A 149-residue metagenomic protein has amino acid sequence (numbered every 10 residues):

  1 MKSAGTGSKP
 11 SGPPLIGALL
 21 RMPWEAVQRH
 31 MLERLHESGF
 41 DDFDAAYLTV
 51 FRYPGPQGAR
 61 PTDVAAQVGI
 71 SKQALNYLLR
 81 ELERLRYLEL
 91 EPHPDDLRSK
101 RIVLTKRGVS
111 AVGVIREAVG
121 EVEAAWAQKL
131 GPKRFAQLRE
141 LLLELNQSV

Functional and structural regions predicted by a protein language model:
M1-D42: N-terminal leader segment of winged-helix/HTH proteins
A4, E33, R80-L143: Charged, amphipathic alpha-helical coiled-coil/dimerization segments
P13, L48, G58, V119-E123: Residue-level signal for cytosolic alpha-helical hairpin/rod architecture
A18, T49, Q137-E140: Amphipathic alpha-helical interaction segments
W24, R52-P56, R116: Short, locally clustered residues in the helix-turn-helix/winged-helix DNA-binding domain
R29-A74: N-terminal helix-turn-helix DNA-binding core of bacterial DNA-binding proteins
G58, V112, N146-V149: A structural signal for well-ordered alpha-helices, especially hydrophobic packing surfaces of coiled-coils
